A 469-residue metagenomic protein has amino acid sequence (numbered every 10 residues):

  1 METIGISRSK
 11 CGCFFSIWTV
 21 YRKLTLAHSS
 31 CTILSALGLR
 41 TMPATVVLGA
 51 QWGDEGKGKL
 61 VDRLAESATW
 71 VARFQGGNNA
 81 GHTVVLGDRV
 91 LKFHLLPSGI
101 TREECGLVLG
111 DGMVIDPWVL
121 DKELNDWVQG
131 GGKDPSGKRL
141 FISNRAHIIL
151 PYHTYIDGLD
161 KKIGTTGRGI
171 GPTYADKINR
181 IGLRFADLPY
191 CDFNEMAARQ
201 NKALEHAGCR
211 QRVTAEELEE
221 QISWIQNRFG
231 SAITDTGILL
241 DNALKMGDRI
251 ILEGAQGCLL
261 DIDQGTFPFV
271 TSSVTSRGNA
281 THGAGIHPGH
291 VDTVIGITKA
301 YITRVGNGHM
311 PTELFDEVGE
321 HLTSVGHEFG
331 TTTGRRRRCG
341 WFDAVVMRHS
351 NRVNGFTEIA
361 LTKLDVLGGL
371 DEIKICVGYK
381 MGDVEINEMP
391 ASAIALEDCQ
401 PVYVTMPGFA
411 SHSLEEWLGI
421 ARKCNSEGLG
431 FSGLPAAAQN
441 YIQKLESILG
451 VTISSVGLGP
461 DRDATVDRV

Functional and structural regions predicted by a protein language model:
E2-S7, T32: Ser/Thr/Pro/Gly-rich low-complexity, intrinsically disordered segments
C11-C13, C31: Cysteine-centered motifs
H28, T32-I33, G38: Short, positively charged and aromatic/hydrophobic N-terminal segments
M42-V469: Non-transmembrane, aqueous-exposed alpha-helical and coiled segments at domain scale
